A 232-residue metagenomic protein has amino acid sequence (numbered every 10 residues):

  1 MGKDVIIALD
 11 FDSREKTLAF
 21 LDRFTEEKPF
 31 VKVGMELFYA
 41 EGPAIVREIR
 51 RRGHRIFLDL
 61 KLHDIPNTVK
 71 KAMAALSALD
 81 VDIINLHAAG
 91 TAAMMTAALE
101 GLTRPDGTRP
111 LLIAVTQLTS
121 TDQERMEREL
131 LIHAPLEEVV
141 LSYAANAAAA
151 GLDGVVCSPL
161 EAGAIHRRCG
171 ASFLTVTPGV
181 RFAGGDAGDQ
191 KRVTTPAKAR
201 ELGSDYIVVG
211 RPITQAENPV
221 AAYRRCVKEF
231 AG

Functional and structural regions predicted by a protein language model:
G2, D64, T68-D153, S158-E161 (+2 more regions): Conserved anion-binding
K3-L9, V31-V33, I56-L60, I84-L86 (+4 more regions): Hydrophobic faces of well-ordered beta-strands that scaffold small-molecule active sites in alpha/beta enzyme cores
L21, V46, M73, M95 (+4 more regions): Generic hydrophobic/aromatic pocket-lining and core-packing "Φ" positions
E26, R52, L79, A150 (+1 more regions): Structural motif
P43, C157-I207: A C-terminal functional module that forms or caps the active site or interfaces directly with catalytic machinery
L79-A92, R181-F182, D189-A222: Glycine-rich phosphate-binding active-site loops on the catalytic face of alpha/beta enzymes
M95-G101, P105, R200, I213-G232: C-terminal helical cap(s) of enzyme catalytic domains, especially alpha/beta-barrels
